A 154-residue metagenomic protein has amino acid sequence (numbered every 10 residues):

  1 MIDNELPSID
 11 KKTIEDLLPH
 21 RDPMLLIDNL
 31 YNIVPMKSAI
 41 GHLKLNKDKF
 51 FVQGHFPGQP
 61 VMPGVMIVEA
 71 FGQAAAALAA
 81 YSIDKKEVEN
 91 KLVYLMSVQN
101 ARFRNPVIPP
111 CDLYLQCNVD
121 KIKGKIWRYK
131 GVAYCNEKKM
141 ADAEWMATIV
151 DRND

Functional and structural regions predicted by a protein language model:
M1-N32: N-terminal leader/capping segments at the start of a protein or of a new domain
I2-S8, A76-Y114, M140, A147: Hydrophobic beta-strand-centered segment that forms part of the acyl-chain substrate-binding groove
E15, G58, F103-N105: Beta-strand-rich interaction surfaces with strong enrichment in secreted/lumenal proteins
D22-M62, I67: Catalytic strand-loop segment that frames the active site of acyl-thioester-processing enzymes
L25, M36-I40, D112-Y114, I126-R128 (+1 more regions): Intrinsic-disorder/low-complexity, polar/charged segments enriched in Ser/Thr/Lys/Arg/Asp/Glu/Gln
L30, M62-E87: Active-site helix/loop of acyl-thioester processing domains in fatty-acid/polyketide metabolism, spanning hotdog-fold
L30, S97-N136: Hydrophobic beta-sheet segments that form the core/acyl-binding groove of ACP/CoA-dependent acyl-chain-processing
I126-N153: Mixed-charge, glycine-accented linear interaction segment located at domain edges/termini
